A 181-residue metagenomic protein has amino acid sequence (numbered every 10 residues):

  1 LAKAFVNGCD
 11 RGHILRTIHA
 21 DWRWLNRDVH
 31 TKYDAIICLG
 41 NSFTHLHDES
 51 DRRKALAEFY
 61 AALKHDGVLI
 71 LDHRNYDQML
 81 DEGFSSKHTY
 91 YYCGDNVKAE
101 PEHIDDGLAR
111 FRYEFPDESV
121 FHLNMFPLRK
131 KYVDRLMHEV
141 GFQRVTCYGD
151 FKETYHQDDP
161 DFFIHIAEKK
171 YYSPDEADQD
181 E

Functional and structural regions predicted by a protein language model:
A2-K3: Conserved SAM-binding loop
D10-L25: Conserved SAM-binding strand-loop segment of SAM-dependent methyltransferases
R23-I36: A short acidic, Gly/Pro-enriched loop at the edge of an enzyme's catalytic core that lines a small-molecule cofactor
H30-T31, D81-S85, D159-P160: Short aromatic-enriched loop/helix-cap "lid" or pocket-rim segments at secondary-structure transitions that line
Y33-D51: A short SAM/SAH-binding and catalytic strip from SAM-dependent methyltransferases
R53-V68: A short glycine-rich, Lys/Arg-flanked "PGG" loop and its adjoining helix->strand segment in the class I
I70-L136: SAM-dependent methyltransferase
K130-E181: C-terminal lobe and adjacent flexible extensions of AdoMet/dcAdoMet transferase-like proteins
